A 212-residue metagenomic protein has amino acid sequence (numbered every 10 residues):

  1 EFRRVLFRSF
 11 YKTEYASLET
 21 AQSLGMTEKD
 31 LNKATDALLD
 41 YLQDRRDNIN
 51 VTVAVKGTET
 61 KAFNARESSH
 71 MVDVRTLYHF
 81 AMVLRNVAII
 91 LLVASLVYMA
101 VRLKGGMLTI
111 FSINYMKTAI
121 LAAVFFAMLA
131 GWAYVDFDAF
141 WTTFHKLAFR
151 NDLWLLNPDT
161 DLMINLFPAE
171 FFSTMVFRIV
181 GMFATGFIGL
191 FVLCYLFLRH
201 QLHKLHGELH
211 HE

Functional and structural regions predicted by a protein language model:
E1-L6: Short, small-residue-biased leader/transition segments that mark boundaries at the very start of proteins
F7-L24, H145-K146: Alpha-helical transmembrane signal-anchor/signal-peptide segments
Q22-T35, G57-S68, K117-D136: Hydrophobic alpha-helical transmembrane segments
D36-K56, F140-A148: Alpha-helical transmembrane segments of integral membrane proteins, especially early/N-terminal helices
D44-A88, A169-M182: Individual transmembrane alpha-helix segments
I89-F137, G189-E212: Juxtamembrane interface at the cytosolic side of transmembrane helices
Y134-D159: Juxtamembrane non-transmembrane "cap" segments at the membrane-aqueous interface of multi-pass membrane proteins
R150-T174: Short, membrane-exposed interhelical loops at transmembrane-helix boundaries
